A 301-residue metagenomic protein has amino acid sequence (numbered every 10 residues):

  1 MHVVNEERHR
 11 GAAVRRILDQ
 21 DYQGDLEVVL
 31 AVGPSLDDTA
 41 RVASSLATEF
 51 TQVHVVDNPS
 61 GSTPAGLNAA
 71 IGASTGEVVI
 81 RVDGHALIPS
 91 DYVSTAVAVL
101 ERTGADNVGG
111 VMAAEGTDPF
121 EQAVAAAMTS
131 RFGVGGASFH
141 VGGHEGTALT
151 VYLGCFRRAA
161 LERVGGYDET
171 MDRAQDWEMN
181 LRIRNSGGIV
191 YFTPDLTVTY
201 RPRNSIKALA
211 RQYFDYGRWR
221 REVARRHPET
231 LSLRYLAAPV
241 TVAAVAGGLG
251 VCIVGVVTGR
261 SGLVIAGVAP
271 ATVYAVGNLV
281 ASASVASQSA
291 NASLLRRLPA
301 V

Functional and structural regions predicted by a protein language model:
R15-D25: Short, acidic, metal-binding catalytic loop of nucleotide-sugar glycosyltransferases
V32-R41, P59-S60, D83-A86: A conserved acidic beta->alpha catalytic loop
D57-S74, T95, H144, V151: Glycine-rich, basic loop-to-helix element that forms the pyrophosphate-binding segment of sugar-nucleotide handling
V79: Short aromatic/hydrophobic "clamp" motif used to bind/position activated sugar donors
S90-Q122, A126, R201: Conserved donor NDP-sugar-binding/catalytic core segment of glycosyltransferases
G136-A159, D172, V198, A224-L231: A recurrent flexible, glycine/aromatic-enriched loop bordering the glycosyltransferase active site that acts as
D168-L231: Catalytic donor/gating beta->alpha subdomain of glycosyltransferases that bind UDP-sugars
T241-V301: Membrane-embedded multi-pass helical conduit in multi-pass membrane proteins, especially envelope-biosynthetic
